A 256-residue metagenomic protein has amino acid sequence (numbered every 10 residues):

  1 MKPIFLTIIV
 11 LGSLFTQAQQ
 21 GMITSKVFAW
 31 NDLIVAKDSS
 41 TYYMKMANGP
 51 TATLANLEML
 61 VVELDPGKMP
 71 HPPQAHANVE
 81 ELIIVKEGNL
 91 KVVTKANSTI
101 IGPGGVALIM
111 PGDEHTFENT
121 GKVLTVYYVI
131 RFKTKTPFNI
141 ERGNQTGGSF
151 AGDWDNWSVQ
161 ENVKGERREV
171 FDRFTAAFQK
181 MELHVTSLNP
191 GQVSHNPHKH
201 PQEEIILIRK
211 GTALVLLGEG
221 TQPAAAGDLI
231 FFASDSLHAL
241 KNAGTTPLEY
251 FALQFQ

Functional and structural regions predicted by a protein language model:
M1-G21: Bacterial Sec-dependent N-terminal signal peptides
A18-E58, K122, V126, K135-K180: A short, N-terminal "cap"/entry segment at the start of jelly-roll beta-barrel domains of the cupin/DSBH fold
T41-N48, L60-H76, E169-D172, H184-H200: Conserved short histidine dyad/triad with adjacent acidic residue
V61-L64, A75-V92, F132, V185-L188 (+1 more regions): Short, conserved beta-strand element in jelly-roll/cupin
N89, E114, L124, Q192 (+4 more regions): Structural motif
A96-P111, E219-D235: Short acidic-glycine-tyrosine-enriched beta hairpin
P111-T136, S234-Q256: Ligand-binding loop in jelly-roll beta-barrel domains
